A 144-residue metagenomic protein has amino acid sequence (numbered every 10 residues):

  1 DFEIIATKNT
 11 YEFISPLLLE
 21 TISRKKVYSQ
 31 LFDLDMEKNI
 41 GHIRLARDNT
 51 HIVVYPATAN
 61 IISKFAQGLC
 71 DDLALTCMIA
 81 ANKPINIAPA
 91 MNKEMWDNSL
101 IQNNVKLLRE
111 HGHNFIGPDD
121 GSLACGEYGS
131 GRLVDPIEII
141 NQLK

Functional and structural regions predicted by a protein language model:
D1-N86, K93-K144: A cross-family phosphate/adenosyl-ligand binding-site feature
